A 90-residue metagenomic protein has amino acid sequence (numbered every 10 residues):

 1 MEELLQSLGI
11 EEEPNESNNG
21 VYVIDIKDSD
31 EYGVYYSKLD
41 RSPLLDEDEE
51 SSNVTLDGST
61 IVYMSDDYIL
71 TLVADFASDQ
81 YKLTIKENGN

Functional and structural regions predicted by a protein language model:
M1-V23: Compositionally biased P/S/T/G-rich terminal and signal peptide-adjacent segments that lie outside catalytic cores
L4, I26-D48: Amphipathic alpha-helical segments
Q6-P14, L44-E49, N53: A structural signal for short, hydrophobic beta-strand segments that form beta-sheets in beta-rich/all-beta domains
E13-G20, S51-D57, D75-D79: Short, ordered beta-strand-loop transition motifs
G20-I26, I61-Y63, L83: Generic recognition of long tandem-repeat/solenoid scaffolds
D48-Y68: Ser/Thr-rich, low-complexity intrinsically disordered terminal regions
M64-D79, T84: Short, exposed beta-strand-loop hairpins at the edges of beta-sheets in extracellular/periplasmic proteins
N88-N90: Short, solvent-exposed mixed-charge patches
